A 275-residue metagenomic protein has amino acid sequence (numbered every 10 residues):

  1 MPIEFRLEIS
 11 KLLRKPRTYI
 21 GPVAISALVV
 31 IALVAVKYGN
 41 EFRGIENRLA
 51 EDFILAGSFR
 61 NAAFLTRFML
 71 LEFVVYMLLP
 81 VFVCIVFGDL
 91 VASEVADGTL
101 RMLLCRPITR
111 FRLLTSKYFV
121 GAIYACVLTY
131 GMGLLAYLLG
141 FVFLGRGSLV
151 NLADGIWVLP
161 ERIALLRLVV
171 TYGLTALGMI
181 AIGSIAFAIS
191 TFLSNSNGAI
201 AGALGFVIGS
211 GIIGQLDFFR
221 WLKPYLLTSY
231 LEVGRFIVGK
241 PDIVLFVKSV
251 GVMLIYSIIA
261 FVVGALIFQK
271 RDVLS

Functional and structural regions predicted by a protein language model:
M1-S26: Aromatic- and glycine-rich beta-strand/loop motifs that create alpha-glucan
P2-I3, G21, A32, I237-S275: Alpha-helical transmembrane segments of multi-pass membrane transporters/translocases
S26-G88, T115-A181, F187, G234-I255: Secretory targeting signals
I31-F42, L193-T228: Transmembrane helix segments
V83-F87, L100, L135, I185 (+3 more regions): Hydrophobic/aromatic residues in alpha-helical transmembrane segments
C84-M102, R110, V273: Transmembrane helix boundary and interhelical loop/hinge segments in multi-pass membrane proteins
R112-L114, F268: Alpha-helix N-cap/helix-start motif at helix boundaries, enriched for small hydrophobics
